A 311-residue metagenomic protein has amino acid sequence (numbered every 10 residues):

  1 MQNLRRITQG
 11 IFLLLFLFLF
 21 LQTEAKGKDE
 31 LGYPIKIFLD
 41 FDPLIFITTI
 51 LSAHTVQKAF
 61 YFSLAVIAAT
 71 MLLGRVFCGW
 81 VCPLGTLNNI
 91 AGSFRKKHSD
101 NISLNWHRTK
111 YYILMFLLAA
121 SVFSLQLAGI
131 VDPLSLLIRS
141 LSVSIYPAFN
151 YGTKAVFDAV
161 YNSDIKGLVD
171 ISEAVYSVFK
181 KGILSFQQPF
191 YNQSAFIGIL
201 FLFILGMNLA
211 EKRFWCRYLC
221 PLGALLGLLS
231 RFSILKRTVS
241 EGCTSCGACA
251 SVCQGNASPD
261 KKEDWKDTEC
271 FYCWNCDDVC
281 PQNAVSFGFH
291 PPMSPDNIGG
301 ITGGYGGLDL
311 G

Functional and structural regions predicted by a protein language model:
M1-V252, N256-D260, T268-E269, N275-G311: Non-ligating segments of multi-cofactor redox enzymes
